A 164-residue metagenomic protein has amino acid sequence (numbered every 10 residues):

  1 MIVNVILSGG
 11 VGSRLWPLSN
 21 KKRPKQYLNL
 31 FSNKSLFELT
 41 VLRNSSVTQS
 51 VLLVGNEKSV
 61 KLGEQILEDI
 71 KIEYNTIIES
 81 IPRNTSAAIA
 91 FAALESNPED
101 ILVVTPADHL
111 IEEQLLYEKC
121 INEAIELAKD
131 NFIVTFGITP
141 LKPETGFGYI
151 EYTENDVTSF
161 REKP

Functional and structural regions predicted by a protein language model:
I2-I6, P17, N29-V104, E112: Conserved N-terminal catalytic core of the sugar/cofactor nucleotidyltransferase
I6-S8, V54, V103-P106, T135-T139 (+1 more regions): Short beta-strand segments
V11, H109: Active-site metal-binding loops of divalent metal-dependent hydrolases
G12-R14, P143: Short, acidic Gly/Pro/Ser/Thr-rich loop/turn segments
P17-P24: Gly-rich Lys/Arg/Thr-decorated short loops/hinges at beta-loop-alpha junctions or inter-strand turns that position
P24, N33, V60, Y117-N122: Amphipathic alpha-helical segments in well-structured domains
S80-P82, P106-A107, T139-K142: Short, glycine/charge-rich beta-strand/loop segments that flank catalytic centers and engage negatively charged groups
Q114-P164: Conserved core of the sugar-phosphate nucleotidyltransferase
